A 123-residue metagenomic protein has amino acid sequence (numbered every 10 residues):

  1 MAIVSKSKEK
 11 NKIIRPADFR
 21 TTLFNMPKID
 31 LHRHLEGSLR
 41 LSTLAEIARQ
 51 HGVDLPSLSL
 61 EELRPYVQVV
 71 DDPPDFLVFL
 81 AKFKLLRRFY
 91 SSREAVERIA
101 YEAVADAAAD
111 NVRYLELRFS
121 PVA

Functional and structural regions predicted by a protein language model:
A2-A123: Metal-cofactor-binding active-site regions of metalloenzymes
